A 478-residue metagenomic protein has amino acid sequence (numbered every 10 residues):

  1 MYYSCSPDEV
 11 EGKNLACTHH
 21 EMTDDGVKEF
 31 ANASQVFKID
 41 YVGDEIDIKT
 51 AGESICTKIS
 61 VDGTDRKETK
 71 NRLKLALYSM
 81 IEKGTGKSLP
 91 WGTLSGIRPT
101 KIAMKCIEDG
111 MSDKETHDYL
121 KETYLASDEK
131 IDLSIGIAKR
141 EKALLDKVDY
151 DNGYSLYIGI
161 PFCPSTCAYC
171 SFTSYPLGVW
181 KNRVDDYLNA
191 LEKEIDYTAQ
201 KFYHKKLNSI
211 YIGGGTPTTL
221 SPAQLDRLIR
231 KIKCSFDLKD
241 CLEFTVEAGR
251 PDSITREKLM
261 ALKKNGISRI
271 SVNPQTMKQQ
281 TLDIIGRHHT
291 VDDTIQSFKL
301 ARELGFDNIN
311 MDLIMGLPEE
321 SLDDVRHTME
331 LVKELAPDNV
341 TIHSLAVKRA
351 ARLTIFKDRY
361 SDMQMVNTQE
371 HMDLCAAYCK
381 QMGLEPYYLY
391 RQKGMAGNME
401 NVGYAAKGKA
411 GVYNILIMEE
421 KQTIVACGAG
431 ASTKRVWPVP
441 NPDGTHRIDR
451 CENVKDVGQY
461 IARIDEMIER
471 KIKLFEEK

Functional and structural regions predicted by a protein language model:
M1-E115, D146, L191, K407-K478: Radical SAM enzyme core and accessory elements
C17-H19, F30, S34, A350-C427: A C-terminal junction/extension of Radical SAM enzymes
I46-I48, I158, V272: Short beta-strand motif preference
I81-S88, E108-L156: N-terminal [4Fe-4S]-dependent radical SAM core
G136-I137, Y169, V246: Key residue(s) within conserved catalytic/signature motifs
D151-D186: Canonical Radical SAM [4Fe-4S] cluster-binding loop centered on the CxxxCxxC motif and its immediate flanking residues
G159, S271, N339-S344, I415 (+1 more regions): Beta-strand scaffold of nucleotide-dependent catalytic cores
S174-C375: Conserved non-cysteine loop/helix-boundary elements of the Radical SAM core domain that shape
